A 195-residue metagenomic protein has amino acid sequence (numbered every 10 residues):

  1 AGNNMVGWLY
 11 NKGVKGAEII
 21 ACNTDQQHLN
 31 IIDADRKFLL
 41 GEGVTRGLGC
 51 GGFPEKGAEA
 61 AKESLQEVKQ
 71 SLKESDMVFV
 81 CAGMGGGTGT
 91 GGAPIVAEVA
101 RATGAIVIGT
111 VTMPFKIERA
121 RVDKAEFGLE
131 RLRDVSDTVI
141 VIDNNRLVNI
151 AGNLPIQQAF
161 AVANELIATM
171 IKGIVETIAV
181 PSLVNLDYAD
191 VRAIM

Functional and structural regions predicted by a protein language model:
A1-M195: Tubulin/FtsZ superfamily GTPase core signature
